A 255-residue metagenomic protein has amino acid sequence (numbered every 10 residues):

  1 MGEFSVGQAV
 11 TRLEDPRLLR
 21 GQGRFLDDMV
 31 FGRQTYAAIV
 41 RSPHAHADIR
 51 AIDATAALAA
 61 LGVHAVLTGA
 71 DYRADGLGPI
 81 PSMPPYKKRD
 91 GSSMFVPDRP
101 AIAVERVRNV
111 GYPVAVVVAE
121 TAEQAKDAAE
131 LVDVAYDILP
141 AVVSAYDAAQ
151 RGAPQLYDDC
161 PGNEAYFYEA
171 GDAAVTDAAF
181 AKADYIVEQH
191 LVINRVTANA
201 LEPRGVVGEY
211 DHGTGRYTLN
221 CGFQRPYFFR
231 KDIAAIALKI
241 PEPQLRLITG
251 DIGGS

Functional and structural regions predicted by a protein language model:
M1-S255: Structural alpha/beta core scaffold segments of enzyme domains
